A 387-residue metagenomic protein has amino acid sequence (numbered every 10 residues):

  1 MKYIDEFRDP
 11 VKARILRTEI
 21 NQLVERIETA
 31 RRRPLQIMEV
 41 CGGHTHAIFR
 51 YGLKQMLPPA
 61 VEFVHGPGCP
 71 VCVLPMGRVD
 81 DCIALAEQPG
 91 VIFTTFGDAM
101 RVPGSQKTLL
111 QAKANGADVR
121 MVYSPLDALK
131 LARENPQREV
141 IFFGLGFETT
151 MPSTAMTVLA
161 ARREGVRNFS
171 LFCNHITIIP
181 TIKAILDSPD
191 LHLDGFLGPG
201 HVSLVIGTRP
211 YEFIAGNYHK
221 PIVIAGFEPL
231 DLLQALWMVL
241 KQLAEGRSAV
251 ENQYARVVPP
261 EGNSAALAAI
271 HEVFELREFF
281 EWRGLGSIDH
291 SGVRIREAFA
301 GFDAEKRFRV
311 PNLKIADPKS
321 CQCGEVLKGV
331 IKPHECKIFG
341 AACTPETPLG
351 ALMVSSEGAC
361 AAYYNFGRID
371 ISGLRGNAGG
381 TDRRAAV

Functional and structural regions predicted by a protein language model:
M1-Q137, M151, A155, L159-E164 (+4 more regions): Metallocofactor- and cofactor-centric catalytic cores in central/energy metabolism, strongly enriched
R78-D81, R133-V140, A184-P189, Y211-F213 (+1 more regions): Short, surface-exposed amphipathic charged segments that create phosphate/polyanion-binding patches used for binding
V122, F143-G144, A225-G226: Active-site-adjacent beta-strand anchor residues
F143, F147-P210: Phosphate/pyrophosphate-binding betaalpha-module
F172, D190-P259: A conserved active-site cap/scaffold subdomain adjacent to cofactor or substrate pockets
Q234-E325: Internal helical hairpin/lid segments
